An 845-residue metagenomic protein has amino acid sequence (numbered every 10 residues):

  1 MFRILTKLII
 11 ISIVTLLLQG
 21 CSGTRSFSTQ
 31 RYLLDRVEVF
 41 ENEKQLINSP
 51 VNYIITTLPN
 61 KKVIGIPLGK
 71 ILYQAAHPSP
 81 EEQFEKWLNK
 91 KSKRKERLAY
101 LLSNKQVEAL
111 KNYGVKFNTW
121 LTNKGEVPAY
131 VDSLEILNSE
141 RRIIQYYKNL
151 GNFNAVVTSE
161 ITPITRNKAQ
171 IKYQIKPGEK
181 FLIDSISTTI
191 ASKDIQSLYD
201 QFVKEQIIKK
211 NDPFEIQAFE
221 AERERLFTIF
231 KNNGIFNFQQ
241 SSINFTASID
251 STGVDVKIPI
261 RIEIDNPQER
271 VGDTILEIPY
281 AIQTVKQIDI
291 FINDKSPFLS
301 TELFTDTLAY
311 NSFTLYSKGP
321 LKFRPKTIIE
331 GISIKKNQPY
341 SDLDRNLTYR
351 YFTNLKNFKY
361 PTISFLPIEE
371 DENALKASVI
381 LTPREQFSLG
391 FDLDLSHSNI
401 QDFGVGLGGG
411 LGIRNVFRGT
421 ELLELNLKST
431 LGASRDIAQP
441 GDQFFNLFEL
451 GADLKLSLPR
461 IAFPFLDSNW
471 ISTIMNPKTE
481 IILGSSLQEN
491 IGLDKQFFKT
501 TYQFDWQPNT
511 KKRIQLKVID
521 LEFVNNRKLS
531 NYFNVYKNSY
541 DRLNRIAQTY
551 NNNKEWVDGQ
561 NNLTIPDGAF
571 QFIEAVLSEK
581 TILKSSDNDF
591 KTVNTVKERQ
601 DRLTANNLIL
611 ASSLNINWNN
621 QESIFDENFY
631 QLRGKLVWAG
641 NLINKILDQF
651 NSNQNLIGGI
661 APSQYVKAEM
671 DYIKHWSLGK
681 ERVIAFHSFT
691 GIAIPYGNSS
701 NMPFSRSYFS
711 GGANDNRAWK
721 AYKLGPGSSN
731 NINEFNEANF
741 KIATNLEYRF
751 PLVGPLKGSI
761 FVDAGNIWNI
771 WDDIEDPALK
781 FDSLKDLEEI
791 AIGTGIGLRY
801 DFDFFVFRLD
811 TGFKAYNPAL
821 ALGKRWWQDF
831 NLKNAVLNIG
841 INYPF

Functional and structural regions predicted by a protein language model:
F2, S22-N354, W470-I471: Interaction-mediating elements
L17-G20: C-terminal motif of bacterial Sec signal peptides marking the signal peptidase cleavage site
E263, K335, L366-I368, T382 (+14 more regions): Outer-membrane beta-barrel pore domains and translocons
T274-P279, T284-W470, R599-N628: Outer-membrane beta-barrel initiation region
L303, S396-I400, K517-F750, F761-A778 (+1 more regions): C-terminal outer-membrane beta-barrel translocator/porin domains of Gram-negative envelope proteins and their
F358-P361, Q386-L389, N415-L423, R460-L466 (+6 more regions): Repeated loop/turn-to-beta-strand initiation elements of outer-membrane beta-barrel proteins
L375, F403-G409, F448-L454, T479 (+8 more regions): Hydrophobic, lipid-facing positions within transmembrane beta-strands of outer-membrane proteins
Y800-F804, N831-F845: Outer-membrane beta-barrel "beta-signal"
